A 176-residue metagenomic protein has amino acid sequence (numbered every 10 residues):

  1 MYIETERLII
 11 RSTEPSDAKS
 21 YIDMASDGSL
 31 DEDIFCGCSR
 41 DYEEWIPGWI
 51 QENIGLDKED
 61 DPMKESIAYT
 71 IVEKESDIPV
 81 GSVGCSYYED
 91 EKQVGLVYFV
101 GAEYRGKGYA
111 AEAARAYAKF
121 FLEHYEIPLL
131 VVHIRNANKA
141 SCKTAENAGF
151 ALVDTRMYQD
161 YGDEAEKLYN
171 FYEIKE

Functional and structural regions predicted by a protein language model:
M1-A102, K119, Y161-E176: GNAT-family acyltransferases
P79, I134-A145, N170: Membrane-interacting alpha-helical segments
V100, G106-F120, K139-N147: Conserved acetyl-CoA-binding loop-helix of GNAT-fold acetyltransferases
E123, S141, E164-A165: Short Asp/Glu-rich motifs
H124-H133: Conserved GNAT acetyl-CoA-binding A-motif
H133, A151-L168: Conserved catalytic-core motifs of GNAT/GCN5-like acyltransferases
